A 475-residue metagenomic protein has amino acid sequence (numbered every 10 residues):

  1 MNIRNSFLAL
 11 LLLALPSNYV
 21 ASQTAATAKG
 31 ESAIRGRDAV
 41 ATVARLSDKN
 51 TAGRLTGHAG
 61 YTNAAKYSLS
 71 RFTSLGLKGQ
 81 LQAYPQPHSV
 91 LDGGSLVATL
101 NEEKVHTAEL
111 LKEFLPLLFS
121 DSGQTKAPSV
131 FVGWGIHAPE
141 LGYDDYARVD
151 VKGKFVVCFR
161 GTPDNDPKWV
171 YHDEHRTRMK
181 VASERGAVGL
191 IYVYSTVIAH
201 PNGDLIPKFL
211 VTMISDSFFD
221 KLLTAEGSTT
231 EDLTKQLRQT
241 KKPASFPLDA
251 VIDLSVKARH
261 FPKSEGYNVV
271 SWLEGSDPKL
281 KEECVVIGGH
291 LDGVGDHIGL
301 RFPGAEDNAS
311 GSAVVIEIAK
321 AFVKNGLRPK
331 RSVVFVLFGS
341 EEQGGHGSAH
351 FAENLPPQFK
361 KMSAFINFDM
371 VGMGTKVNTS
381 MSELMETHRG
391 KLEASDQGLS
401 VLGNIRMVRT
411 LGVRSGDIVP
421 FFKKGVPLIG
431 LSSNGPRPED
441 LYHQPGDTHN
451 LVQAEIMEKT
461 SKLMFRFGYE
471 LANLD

Functional and structural regions predicted by a protein language model:
T24-T27, P116-Y143, R148, K208-G304 (+3 more regions): Soluble metallo-hydrolase cores and metallopeptidase-like ectodomains found primarily in the secretory/periplasmic
A25-A33, K49-A59, P116-S120, F131 (+8 more regions): Second-shell loop/turn segments in exported
A26-A28, A33-A59, L75, Q80 (+4 more regions): N-terminal capping segment at the start of a domain
G36, A44, A52-F155, R160-P163: Noncatalytic luminal/extracellular "stalk/propeptide" segments of secretory-pathway proteins
T107, V211-T212, F219-T230, F338-L441: Metal-dependent peptidase/peptidase-like ectodomains
A108-M213, E274, F302, K320 (+1 more regions): Extracellular/luminal Protease-associated
I214, K320, K324, P438-D475: His/Asp/Glu-rich mid-to-C-terminal helical/loop segments that flank catalytic regions of hydrolases
A319-H346: Short helix-loop-beta-strand segments that form the rim/entrance of peptidase-like active sites
